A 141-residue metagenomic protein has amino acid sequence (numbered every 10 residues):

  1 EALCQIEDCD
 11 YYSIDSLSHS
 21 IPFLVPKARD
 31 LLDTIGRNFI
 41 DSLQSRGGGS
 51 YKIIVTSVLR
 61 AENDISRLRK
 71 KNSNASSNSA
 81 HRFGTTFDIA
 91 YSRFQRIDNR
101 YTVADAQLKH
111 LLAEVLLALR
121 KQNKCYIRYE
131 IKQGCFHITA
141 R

Functional and structural regions predicted by a protein language model:
E1-G47: Active-site acidic/histidine clusters and adjacent loop/turn architecture that either coordinate catalytic ions
I14-P26, I53-V55, I97-A106, T139-R141: Second-shell loop/turn segments in exported
R29-G36, K52, I65-R69, K109-A113: Extracytoplasmic/secreted envelope proteins and their assembly/folding machinery, especially bacterial periplasmic
I35-R46, L59, L116-N123: Sec/Tat-exported extracytoplasmic proteins
G48-I65: Acidic helix-start/capping segments at beta-turn-to-alpha-helix junctions
S57-L59, N72, Y91-R93: A mature extracytoplasmic/lumenal domain signature
E62-S77: Charged, often glycine-rich, active-site loop that binds/positions anionic groups
S76-R141: Catalytic cores and adjacent binding grooves of peptidoglycan-active enzymes
